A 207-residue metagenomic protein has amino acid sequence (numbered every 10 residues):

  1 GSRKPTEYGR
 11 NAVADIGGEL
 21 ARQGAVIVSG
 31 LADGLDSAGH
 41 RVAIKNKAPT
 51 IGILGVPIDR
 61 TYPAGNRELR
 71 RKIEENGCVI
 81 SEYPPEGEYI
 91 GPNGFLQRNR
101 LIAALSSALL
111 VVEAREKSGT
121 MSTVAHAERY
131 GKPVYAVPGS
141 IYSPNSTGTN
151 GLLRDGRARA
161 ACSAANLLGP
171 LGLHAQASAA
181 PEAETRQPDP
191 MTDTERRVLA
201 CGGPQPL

Functional and structural regions predicted by a protein language model:
G1-L207: Glycine-biased, small-residue-rich flexible motifs in mid-sequence functional cores and linkers
